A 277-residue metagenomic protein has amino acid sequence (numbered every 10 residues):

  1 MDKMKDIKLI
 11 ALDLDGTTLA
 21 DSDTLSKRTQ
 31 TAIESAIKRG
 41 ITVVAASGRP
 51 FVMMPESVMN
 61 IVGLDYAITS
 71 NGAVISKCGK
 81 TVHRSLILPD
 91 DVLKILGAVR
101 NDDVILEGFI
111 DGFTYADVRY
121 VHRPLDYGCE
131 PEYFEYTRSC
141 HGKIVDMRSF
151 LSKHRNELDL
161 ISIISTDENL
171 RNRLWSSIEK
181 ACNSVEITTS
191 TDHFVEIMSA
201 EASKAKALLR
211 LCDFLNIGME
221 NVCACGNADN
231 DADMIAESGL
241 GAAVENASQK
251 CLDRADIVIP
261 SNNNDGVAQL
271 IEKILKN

Functional and structural regions predicted by a protein language model:
D2-L9, S26, K180, V195-N277: Mg2+-dependent phosphoryl-transfer enzymes with acidic/Ser/Thr/Gly-rich catalytic loops
D6-S22: Asp-based phosphoryl-transfer active-site loop
D13, S47, N227: Active-site glycine-centered loops adjacent to acidic/histidine catalytic or metal-binding residues that shape
D23-I41, I87-D91, K143-M147, S199-D213 (+2 more regions): Short, acidic loop-to-helix structural element flanking the phosphoryl-transfer center in phosphate-processing enzymes
L25-P131: Active-site phosphate-binding/coordination module
G40-V44, G63-D65, L160, E220-N221 (+2 more regions): Short active-site oxyanion
F51-P55, R171, A205, D231-A232: Short, well-ordered alpha-helical microsegments
D102-V104, F109-C225: Conserved acidic, metal-coordinating active-site core of Asp-based, Mg2+-dependent phosphoryl-transfer enzymes
